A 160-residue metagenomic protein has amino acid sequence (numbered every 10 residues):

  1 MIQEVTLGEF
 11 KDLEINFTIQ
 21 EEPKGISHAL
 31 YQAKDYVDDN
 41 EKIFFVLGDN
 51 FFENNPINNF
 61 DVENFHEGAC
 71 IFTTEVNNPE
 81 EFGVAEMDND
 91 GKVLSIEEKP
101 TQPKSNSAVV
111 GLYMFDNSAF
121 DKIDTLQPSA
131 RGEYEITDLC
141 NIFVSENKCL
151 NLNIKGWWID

Functional and structural regions predicted by a protein language model:
M1-V46, F51-E53, I57: Conserved N-terminal catalytic core of the sugar/cofactor nucleotidyltransferase
L7-K11, M87, I142-V144: Short, conserved catalytic or adaptor-binding loops enriched in Gly and charged residues
E22-I26, N78-P79, Q102, W158-D160: A short acidic, often aromatic-flanked loop/helix-cap motif at beta-alpha or helix-coil junctions that lines enzyme
N40-K42, E67-G68, N117, N147-K148: Short coil/turn segments at beta-strand junctions that form active-site/ligand-binding loops
F45, A69-F72, N151: Structural beta-sheet core signal
N54-E81: Conserved donor-nucleotide/metal-binding helix-loop-beta segment in metal-dependent transferases, i.e., the alpha-helix
D61-V62, K92-D160: Catalytic-core segments of class I nucleotidyltransferases/pyrophosphorylases that form NMP-activated intermediates
A85-M87, N151: A structural signal for short hydrophobic beta-strand segments in well-ordered beta-sheet cores
